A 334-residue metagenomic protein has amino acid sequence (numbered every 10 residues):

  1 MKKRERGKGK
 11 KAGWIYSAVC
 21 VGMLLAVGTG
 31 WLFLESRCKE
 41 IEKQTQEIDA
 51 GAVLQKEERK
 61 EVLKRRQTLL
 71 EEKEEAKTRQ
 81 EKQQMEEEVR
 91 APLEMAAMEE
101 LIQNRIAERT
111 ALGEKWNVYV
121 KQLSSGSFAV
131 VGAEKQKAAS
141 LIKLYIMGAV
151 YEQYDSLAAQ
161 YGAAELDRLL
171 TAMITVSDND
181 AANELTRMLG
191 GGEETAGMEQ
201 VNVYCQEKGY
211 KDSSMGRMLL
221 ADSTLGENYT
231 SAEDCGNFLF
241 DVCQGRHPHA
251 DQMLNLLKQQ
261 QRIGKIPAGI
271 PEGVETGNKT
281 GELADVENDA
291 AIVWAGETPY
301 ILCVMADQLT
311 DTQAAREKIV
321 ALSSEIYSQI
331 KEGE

Functional and structural regions predicted by a protein language model:
K2-R105, T110, K115, S127-F128 (+4 more regions): Structured C-terminal helix/loop/strand segments within mature extracytoplasmic catalytic/sensor domains
V118-S124: Short hydrophobic alpha-helical segments used for membrane anchoring or interfacial signaling
S124-G126, K135-K137, N179-A181, G191-G192 (+5 more regions): Solvent-exposed loop/turn segments at secondary-structure junctions within structured extracellular/periplasmic domains
K135-A159, M173, L302: Active-site SXXK
D155-V201: Conserved catalytic neighborhood of penicillin-recognizing serine enzymes
V176-E184, Y210-M215, I263-P267: Secretory-pathway/luminal and periplasmic proteins that interact with or process carbohydrate-rich
T186-Q244: Mid-domain, small-residue-enriched loop/turn segments at the edges of structured enzyme/sensor domains
Q259-L283: Short Gly/Thr-rich strand-loop-strand
